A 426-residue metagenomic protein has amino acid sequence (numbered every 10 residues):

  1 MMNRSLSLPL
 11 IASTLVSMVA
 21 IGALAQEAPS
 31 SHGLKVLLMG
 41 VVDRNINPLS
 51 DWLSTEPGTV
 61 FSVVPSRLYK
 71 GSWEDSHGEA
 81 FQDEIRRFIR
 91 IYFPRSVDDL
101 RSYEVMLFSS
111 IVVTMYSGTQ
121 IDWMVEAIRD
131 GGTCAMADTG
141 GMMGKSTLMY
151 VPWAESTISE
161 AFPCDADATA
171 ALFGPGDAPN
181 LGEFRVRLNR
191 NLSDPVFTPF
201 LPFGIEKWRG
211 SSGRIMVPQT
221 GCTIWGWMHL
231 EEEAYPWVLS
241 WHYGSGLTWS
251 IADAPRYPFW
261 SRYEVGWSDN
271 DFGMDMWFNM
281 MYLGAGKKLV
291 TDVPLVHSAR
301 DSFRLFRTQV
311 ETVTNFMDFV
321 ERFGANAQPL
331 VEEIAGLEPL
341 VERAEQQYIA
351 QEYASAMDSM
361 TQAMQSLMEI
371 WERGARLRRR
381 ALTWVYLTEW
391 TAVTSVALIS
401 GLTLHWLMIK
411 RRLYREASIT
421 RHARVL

Functional and structural regions predicted by a protein language model:
M2-L10: Bacterial N-terminal signal peptides that target proteins for export
I11-M18: Bacterial N-terminal signal peptides
E27-L34, G40-N45, G221-T223, E231-W237 (+1 more regions): Extracellular ligand-binding/catalytic regions of CAZymes and related secreted enzymes and adhesion modules
L37-M39, N45-S146: Helical hinge/lid and interdomain linker segments adjacent to catalytic or ligand-binding clefts that mediate domain
F108-P199: A glycine-rich, often tryptophan-bearing local segment used as a flexible ligand/cofactor-contacting loop or short
G176-G246, I251-A252: Catalytic beta-strand/loop cores that center a nucleophilic Ser/Cys/Thr and support acyl-enzyme chemistry
R376-T394: Juxtamembrane/start-of-transmembrane alpha-helix segments at the extracytoplasmic/lumenal side of membrane anchors
L398-L426: Juxtamembrane interface at the cytosolic side of transmembrane helices
